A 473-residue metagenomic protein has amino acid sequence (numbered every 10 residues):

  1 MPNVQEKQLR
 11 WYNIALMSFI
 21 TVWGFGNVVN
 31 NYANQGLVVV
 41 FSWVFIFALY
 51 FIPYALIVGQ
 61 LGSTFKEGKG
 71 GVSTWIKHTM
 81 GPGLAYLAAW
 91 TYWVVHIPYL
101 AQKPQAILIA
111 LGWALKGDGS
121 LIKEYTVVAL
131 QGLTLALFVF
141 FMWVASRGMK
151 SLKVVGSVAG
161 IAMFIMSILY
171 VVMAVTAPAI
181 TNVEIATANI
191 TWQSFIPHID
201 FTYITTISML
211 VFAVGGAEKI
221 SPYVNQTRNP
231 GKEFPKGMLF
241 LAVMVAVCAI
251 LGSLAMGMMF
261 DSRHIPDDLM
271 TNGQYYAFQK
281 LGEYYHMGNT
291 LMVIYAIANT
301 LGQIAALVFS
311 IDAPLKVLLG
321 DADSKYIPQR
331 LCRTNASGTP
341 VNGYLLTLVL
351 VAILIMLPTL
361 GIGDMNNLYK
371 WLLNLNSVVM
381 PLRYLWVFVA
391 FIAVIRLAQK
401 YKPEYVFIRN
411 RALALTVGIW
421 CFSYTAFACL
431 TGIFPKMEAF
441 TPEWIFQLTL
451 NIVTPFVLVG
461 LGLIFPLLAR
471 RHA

Functional and structural regions predicted by a protein language model:
M1-F41, F45, F51-G59, E67 (+2 more regions): Membrane-interface "cap" regions at the ends of multi-pass membrane proteins
Q5-E6, T334-N335, Y384-F434, F446-Q447: C-terminal membrane-solvent junction of multi-pass transporters and transport-like membrane proteins
E6-I14, Q131, R228-P230, F240-V245 (+2 more regions): Loop-to-transmembrane helix boundary motifs in multi-pass membrane proteins
K7, V40-F41, E124-V128, S157-V293 (+1 more regions): Helix-loop-helix junctions that connect adjacent transmembrane segments in multi-pass membrane transporters
P53-Q60, G68-T134, W143, Q303-P314 (+2 more regions): Hydrophobic transmembrane alpha-helices that form the core helical bundles of multi-pass secondary transporters
T74-W75, G81, G237, V243-V308 (+1 more regions): TM-loop-TM module centered on a large, flexible mid-protein loop between adjacent transmembrane helices in multi-pass
K77, Q105-A129, M166, Q226-P230 (+2 more regions): Helix-loop-helix connectors at the membrane interface of multi-pass transporters/channels
Q131-E184, G215, M238-V243, L373-W386 (+1 more regions): Membrane-interface loop-to-helix entry segments
